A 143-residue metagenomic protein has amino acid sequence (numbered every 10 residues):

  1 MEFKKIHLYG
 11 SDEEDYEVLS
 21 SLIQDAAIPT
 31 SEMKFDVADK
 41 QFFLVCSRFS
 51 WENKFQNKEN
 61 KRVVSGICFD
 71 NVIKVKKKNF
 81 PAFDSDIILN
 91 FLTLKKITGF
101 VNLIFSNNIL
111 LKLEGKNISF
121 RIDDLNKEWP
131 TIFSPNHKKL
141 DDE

Functional and structural regions predicted by a protein language model:
M1-E143: Surface-exposed, interaction-prone regions used to assemble/regulate multi-protein complexes
